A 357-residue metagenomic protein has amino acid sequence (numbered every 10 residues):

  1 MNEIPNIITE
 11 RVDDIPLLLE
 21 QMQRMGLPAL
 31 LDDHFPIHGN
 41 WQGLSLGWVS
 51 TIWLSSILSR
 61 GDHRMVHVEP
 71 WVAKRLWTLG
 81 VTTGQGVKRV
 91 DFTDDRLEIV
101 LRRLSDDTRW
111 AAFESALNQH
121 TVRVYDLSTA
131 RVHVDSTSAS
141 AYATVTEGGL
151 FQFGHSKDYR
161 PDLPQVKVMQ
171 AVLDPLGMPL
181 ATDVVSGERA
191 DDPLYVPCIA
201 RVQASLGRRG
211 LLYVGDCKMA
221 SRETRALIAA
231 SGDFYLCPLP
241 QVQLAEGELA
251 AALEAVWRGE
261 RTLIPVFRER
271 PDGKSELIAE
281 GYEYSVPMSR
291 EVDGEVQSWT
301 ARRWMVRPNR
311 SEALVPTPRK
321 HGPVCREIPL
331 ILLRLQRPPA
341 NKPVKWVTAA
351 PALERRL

Functional and structural regions predicted by a protein language model:
M1-E20, M25-L357: Anion-binding and metal-coordination hotspots
